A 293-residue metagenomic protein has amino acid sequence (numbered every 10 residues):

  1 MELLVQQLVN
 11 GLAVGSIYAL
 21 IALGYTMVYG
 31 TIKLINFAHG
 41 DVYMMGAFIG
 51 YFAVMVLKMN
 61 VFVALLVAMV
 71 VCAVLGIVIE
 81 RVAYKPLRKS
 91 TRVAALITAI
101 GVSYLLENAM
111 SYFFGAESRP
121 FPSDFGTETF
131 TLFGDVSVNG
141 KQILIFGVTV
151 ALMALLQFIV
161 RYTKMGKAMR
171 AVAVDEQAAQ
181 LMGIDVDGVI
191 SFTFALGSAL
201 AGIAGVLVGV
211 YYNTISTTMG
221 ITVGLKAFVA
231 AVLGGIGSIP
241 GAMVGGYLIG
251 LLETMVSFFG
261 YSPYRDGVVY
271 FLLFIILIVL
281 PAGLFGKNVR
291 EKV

Functional and structural regions predicted by a protein language model:
M1-I21, I49, V61-A64, S90-A94 (+5 more regions): Membrane-interfacial amphipathic/re-entrant helices at transmembrane-helix boundaries
V9, T31-V78, V82, L87 (+1 more regions): Membrane-embedded helix boundary and interhelical linker motif in transport proteins
V14, V136-I215, I239, V244-G245: Helix-loop-helix "hairpin" substructures at the membrane interface of multi-pass membrane proteins
Y18, K58-V70, S191-A201, G205-F271: Transmembrane alpha-helical segments in multi-pass inner-membrane proteins
A47-F52, A68-L75, V102-N108, F146-Q157 (+3 more regions): Hydrophobic core segments of alpha-helical transmembrane domains in multi-pass membrane transport and ion-translocation
K58-V102, A109, V244-I249, L280-P281: Alpha-helical transmembrane segments within multi-pass membrane transporters and channels
V82, F113, V174-G188, G260-V293: Cytosolic-side transmembrane-helix boundaries in multi-pass membrane proteins
L87, R92-Y162, V189, M255 (+3 more regions): Transmembrane helix-bundle core of multi-pass membrane transporters and related energy-transducing complexes
